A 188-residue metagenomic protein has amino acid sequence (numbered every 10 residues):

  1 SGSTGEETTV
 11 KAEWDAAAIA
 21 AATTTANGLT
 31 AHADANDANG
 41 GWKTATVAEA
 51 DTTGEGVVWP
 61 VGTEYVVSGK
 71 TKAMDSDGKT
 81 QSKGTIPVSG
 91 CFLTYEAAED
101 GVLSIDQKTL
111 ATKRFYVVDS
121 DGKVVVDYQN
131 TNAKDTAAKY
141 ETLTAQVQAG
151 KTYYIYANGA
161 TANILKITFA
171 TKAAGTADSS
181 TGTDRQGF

Functional and structural regions predicted by a protein language model:
G2, V67, L103, D119 (+2 more regions): Intrinsically disordered, low-complexity segments enriched in Ser/Pro/Gly/Ala and basic residues
G2-P87, G182-F188: N-terminal targeting leaders for non-cytosolic proteins
E7-W42, A48-T52, L110-A177: Terminal, low-complexity interaction segments
P60-A98, L110-K113, K139-L143, T161-T168: Short beta-strands within extracellular/lumenal beta-sheet-rich domains
E96-S104, G150-K151: Extended extracellular/luminal ectodomain segments enriched in beta-structured repeat modules
